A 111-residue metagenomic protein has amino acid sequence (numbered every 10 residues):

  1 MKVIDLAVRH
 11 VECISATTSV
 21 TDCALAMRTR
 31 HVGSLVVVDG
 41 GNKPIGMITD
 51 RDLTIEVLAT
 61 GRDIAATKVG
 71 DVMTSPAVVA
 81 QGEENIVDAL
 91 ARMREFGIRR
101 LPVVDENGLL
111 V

Functional and structural regions predicted by a protein language model:
M1, T18, I48, T67 (+1 more regions): Short beta-to-alpha loop/turn elements within the nucleotide-binding domains of ABC transporters
M1-V11, A66-A77: Bateman (tandem CBS) regulatory domains
L6, M27, N42, L53 (+4 more regions): Terminal peptide-recognition signature
C13-H31, V38-D39, V79-G97, V104-E106: The conserved cystathionine-beta-synthase
S34, P44, R100: Short hydrophobic/aromatic beta-strand element in the GNAT-like acyltransferase core that lines or flanks the acyl-donor
G46-T49, R99, V111: Short hydrophobic beta-strand motif reused across regulatory alpha/beta modules
T54-T67: A short, polar/charged loop-to-alpha-helix boundary motif
